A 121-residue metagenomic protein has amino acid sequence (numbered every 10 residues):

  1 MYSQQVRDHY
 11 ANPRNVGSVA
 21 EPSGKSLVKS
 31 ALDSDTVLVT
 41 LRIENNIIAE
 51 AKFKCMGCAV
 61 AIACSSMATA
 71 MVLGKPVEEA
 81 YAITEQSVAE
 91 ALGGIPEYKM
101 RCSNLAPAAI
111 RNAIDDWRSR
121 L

Functional and structural regions predicted by a protein language model:
M1-L27, T36, E44, A49 (+1 more regions): C-terminal binding/interaction regions
K29-A31: Long, amphipathic alpha-helical coiled-coil segments characteristic of histidine-phosphotransfer scaffolds
I43, F53-C55: Hydrophobic residues in beta-strands and at strand termini
I47-K52, I62: Short small-residue beta-strand/loop micro-motif enriched in glycine and branched aliphatics
C55-C64, C102: Short, thiol/selenol-centered motifs that function as redox-active sites or metal-ligating centers
V60-K75: Alpha-helical support elements that line or immediately flank enzyme active sites and cofactor-binding pockets
